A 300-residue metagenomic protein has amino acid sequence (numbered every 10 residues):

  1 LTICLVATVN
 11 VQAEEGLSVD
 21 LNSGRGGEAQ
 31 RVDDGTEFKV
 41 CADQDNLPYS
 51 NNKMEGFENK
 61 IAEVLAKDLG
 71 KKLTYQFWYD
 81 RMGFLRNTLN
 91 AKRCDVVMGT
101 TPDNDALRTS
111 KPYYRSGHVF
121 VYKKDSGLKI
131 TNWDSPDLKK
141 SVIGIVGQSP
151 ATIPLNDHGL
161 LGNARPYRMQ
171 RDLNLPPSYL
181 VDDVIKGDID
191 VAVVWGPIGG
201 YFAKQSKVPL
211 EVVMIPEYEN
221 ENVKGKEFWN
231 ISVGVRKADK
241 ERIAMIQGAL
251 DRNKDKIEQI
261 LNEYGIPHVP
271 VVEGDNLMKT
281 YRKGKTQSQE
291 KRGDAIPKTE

Functional and structural regions predicted by a protein language model:
L1-A7: Bacterial N-terminal signal peptides
E14-S23, A29, G56-D68, S126 (+2 more regions): Extended ligand-binding regions for polar small-molecule ligands
E14-S23, Q30, P150-R171, A244-E300: Ligand-binding clefts/hinges and TM-proximal coupling segments of bilobed small-molecule sensing domains
E15-D105, L173-N174, E263-Y264: Extracytoplasmic small-molecule ligand-binding "clamshell" domains of the periplasmic binding protein/Venus flytrap
S18, E63, K67, K72-L138 (+4 more regions): Acidic, polar ligand-binding/catalytic clefts
D43-Q44, R115-G127, K204-L250, P267-R292 (+1 more regions): Periplasmic-binding protein-like
Q44-P48, N52-K67, F120-P176, V191 (+1 more regions): Bilobed "Venus flytrap"/periplasmic-binding protein-like clamshell domains and structurally analogous long
K71-K72, N90-G99, K140-V142, Y179-L180 (+3 more regions): Alpha-to-beta junction loops
